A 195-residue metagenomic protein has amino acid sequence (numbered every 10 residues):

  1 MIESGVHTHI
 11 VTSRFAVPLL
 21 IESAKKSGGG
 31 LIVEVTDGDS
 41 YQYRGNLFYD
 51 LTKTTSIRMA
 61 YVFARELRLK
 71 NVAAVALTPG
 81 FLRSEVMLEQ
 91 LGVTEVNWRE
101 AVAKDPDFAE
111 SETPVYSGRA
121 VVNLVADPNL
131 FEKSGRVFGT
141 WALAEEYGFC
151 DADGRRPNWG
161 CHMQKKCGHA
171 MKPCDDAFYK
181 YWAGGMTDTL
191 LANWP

Functional and structural regions predicted by a protein language model:
E3-K26, A64-R65: Amphipathic alpha-helical dimer-interface segment in Rossmann-like NAD(P)H-dependent oxidoreductases
G5-S13, L31, Y41, S56 (+1 more regions): Conserved internal alpha-helix within the Rossmann fold of NAD(P)-dependent oxidoreductases
V6-H9, T52-A60, A74, S117: Conserved catalytic Lys-bearing alpha helix of Rossmann-like short-chain dehydrogenase/reductases
L20, L67, L124, P128: Hydrophobic pocket-lining residues that define ligand/cofactor binding sites across diverse proteins
I21-L69, T78-G92: Catalytic loop of short-chain dehydrogenase/reductase
G28-L31, V72-A74, K133-R136: Residue-level recognition of the N-termini of beta-strands and the immediately preceding loop/turn
A76, V96-P195: C-terminal helical subdomain
